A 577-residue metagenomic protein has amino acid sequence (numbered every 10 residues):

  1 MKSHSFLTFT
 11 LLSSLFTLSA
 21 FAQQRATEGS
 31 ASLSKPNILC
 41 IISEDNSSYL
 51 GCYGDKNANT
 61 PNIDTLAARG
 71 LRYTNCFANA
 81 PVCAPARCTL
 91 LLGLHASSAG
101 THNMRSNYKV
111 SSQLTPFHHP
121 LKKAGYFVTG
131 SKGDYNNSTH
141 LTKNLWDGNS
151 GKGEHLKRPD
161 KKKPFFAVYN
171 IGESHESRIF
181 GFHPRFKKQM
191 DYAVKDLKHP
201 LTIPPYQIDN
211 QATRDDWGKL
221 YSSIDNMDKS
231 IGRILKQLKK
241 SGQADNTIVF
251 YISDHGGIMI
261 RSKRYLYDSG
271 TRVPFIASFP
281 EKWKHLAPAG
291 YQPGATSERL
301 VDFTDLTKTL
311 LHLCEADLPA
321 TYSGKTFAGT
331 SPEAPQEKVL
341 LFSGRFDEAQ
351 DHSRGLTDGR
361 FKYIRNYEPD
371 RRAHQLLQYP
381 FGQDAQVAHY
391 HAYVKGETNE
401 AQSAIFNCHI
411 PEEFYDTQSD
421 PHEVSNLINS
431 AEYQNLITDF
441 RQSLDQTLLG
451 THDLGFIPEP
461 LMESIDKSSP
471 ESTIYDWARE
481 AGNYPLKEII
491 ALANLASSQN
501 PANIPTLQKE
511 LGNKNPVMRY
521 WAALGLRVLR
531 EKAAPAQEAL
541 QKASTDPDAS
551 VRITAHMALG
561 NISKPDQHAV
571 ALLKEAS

Functional and structural regions predicted by a protein language model:
K2, L11-F16, F21-N407, P421-Q442: Formylglycine-dependent sulfatase
S5: Acyl-donor-binding surface of acyltransferase catalytic domains
F9-T10, W521: Small-residue packing motifs within transmembrane alpha-helices
Q23-P36, S43, R72, R272 (+3 more regions): Long, internal low-complexity/basic segments
